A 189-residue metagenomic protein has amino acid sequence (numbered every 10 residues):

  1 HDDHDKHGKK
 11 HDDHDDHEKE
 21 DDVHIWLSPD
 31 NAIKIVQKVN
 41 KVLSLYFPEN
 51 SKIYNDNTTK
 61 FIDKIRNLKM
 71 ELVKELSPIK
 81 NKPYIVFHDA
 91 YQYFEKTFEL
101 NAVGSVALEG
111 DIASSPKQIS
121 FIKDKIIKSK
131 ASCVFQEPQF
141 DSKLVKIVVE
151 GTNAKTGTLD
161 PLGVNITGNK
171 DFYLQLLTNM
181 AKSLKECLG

Functional and structural regions predicted by a protein language model:
H1-G189: Extracytoplasmic metal-acquisition and chelation regions
